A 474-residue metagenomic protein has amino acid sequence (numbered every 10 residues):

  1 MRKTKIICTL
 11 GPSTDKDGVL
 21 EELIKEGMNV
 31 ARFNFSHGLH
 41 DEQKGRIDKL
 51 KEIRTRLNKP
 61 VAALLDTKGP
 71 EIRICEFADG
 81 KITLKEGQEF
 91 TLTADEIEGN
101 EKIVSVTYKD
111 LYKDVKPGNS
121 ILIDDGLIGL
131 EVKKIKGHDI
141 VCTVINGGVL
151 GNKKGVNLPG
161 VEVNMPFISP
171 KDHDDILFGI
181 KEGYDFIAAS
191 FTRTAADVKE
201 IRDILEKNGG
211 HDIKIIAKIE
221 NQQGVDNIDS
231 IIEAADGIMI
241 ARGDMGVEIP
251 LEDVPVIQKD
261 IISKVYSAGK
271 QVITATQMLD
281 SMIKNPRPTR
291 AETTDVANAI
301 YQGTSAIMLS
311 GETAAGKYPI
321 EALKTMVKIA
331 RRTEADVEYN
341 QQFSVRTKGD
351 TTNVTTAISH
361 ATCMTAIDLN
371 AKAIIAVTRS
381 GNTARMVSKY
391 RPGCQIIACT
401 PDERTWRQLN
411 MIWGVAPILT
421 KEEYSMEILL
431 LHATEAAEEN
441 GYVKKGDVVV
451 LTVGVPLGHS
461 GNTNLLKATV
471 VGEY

Functional and structural regions predicted by a protein language model:
M1-Y474: Non-catalytic helical/linker scaffolds that mediate oligomerization, partner binding, and domain coupling around large
